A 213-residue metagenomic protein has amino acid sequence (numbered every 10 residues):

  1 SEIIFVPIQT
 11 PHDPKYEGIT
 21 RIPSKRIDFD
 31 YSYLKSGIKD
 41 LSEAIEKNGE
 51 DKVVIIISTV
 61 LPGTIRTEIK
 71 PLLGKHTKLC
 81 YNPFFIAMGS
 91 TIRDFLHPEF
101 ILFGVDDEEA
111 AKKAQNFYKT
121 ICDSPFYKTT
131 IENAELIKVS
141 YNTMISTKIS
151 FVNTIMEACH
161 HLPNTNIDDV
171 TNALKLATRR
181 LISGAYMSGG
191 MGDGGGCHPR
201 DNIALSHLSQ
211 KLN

Functional and structural regions predicted by a protein language model:
S1: An anion/phosphate-binding loop that grips the pyrophosphate of nucleotide cofactors and donors
I4-G18, N213: Short, basic/glycine-rich phosphate-binding loops at helix/coil junctions that contact nucleotide phosphates
V6-I8, S58, V105-D106: Glycine-rich, N-terminal phosphate-binding loop of Rossmann-like dinucleotide-binding domains
H12-M88: Rossmann-like NAD(P)(H) cofactor-binding subdomain of soluble oxidoreductases
T67-I182, L208-L212: Internal alpha-helical scaffold of NAD(P)-dependent oxidoreductase catalytic cores
M187-S188: Helical catalytic core of nucleic-acid polymerases
D193-N213: Helix-enriched interaction subdomains in cytosolic or periplasmic regions, typified by TIR/SEFIR signaling/NADase cores
